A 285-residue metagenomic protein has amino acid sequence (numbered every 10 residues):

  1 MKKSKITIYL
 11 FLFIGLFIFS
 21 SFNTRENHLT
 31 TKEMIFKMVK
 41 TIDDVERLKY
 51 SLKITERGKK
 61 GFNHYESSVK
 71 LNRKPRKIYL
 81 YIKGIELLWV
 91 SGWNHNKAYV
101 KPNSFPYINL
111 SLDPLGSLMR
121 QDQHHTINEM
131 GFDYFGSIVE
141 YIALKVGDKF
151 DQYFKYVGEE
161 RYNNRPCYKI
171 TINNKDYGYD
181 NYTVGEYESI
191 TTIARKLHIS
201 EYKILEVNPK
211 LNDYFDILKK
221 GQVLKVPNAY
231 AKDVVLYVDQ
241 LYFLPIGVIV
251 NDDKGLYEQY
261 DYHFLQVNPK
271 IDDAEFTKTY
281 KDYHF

Functional and structural regions predicted by a protein language model:
M1-L10: Bacterial N-terminal signal peptides that target proteins for export
Y9-I18: Bacterial N-terminal signal peptides
N23-L29, K37, K83-I85, N103-F105 (+8 more regions): Non-transmembrane domains of secretory- and envelope-associated proteins
K40-K59, I78-L80: A short, Trp-centered hydrophobic/proline-enriched beta-strand micro-motif
G58-F62, K254-Y257: Solvent-exposed loop/turn segments connecting transmembrane beta-strands in outer-membrane beta-barrel proteins
S68-G136, E258: An acidic-aromatic
V69-K74, V90-G92, G185-E188, A231-I249: A short, surface-exposed beta-strand/turn
N174-E201, Q222: Primarily a LysM-type cell-wall glycan-binding module
